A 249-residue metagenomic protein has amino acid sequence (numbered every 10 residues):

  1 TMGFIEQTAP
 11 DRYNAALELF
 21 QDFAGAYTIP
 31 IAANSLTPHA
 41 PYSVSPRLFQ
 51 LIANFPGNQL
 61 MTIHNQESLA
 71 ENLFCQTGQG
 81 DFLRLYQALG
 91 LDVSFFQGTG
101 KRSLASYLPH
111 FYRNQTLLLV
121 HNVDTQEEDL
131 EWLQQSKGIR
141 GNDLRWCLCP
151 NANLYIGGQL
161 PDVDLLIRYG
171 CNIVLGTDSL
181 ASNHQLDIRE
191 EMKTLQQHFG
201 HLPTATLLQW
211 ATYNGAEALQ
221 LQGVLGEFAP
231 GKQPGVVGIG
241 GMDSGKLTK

Functional and structural regions predicted by a protein language model:
T1, D143-C149: Short hydrophobic/aromatic-enriched beta-strand-loop microsegments
M2-I5, L17, L36, H64 (+3 more regions): A structural signal for the main folded, soluble domain(s) of proteins
G3-D11, Q21-A33, L89-S94, V174-N183 (+1 more regions): Short, basic, helix/turn surface patches
I5-N14, E71-F74, Y155-L160, H184-L186 (+1 more regions): Short, charged, surface-exposed secondary-structure boundary motifs
N14-R145, G157-I173, G223: Histidine/acidic residue-rich metal-binding segments in metalloenzymes
A40, H64-N65, N151-A152, D178-S179: Active-site metal-binding loops of divalent metal-dependent hydrolases
C149, Q159-G241: His/Asp/Glu-enriched, well-ordered alpha-helical/loop segment that forms or immediately abuts the divalent-metal
M242-T248: Short, Lys/Arg- and Gly-enriched loop/turn segments at beta-strand edges
